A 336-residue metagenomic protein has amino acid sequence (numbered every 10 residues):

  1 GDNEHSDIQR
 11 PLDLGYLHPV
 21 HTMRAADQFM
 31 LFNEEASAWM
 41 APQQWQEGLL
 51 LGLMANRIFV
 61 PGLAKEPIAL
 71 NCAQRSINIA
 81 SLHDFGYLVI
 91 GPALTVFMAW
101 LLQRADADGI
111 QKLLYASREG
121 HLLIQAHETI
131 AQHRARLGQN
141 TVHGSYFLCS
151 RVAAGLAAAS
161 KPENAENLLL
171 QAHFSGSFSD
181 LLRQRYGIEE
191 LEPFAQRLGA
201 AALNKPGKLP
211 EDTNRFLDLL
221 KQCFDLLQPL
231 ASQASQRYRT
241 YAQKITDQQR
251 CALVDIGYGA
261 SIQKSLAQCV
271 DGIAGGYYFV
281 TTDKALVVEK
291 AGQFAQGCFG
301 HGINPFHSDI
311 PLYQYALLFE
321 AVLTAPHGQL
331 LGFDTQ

Functional and structural regions predicted by a protein language model:
G1-E34: Acidic, Mg2+-coordinating phosphoryl-transfer loop and its flanking beta/alpha structural elements, shared across
D2, T22-Q28, C149-A153, F279-K284: Short, acidic/turn-prone active-site loops that include or flank metal/cofactor- and phosphate-binding residues
E4, M54-P67, N71-Q74, N78-F97 (+4 more regions): Long, contiguous domain-sized segments
R10-L17, D106-A107, Q125-T141, S265-I273: Short, surface-exposed basic-aromatic patches at helix termini and helix-loop junctions that form
A26, F32-A55: Extended acidic/polar, glycine-enriched regions that form or flank non-catalytic beta-rich accessory modules
M98-A99, Q103, A116, H121-Q125 (+1 more regions): Segments forming glycine/polar-rich beta-alpha architectures that bind adenosine-containing cofactors
I110-S117, C251-V254: Short glycine-rich phosphate-binding loop at a beta-alpha junction
L137-L156, T281: Conserved beta-strand -> loop -> alpha-helix junction used to position metal-binding or nucleic-acid-contacting
